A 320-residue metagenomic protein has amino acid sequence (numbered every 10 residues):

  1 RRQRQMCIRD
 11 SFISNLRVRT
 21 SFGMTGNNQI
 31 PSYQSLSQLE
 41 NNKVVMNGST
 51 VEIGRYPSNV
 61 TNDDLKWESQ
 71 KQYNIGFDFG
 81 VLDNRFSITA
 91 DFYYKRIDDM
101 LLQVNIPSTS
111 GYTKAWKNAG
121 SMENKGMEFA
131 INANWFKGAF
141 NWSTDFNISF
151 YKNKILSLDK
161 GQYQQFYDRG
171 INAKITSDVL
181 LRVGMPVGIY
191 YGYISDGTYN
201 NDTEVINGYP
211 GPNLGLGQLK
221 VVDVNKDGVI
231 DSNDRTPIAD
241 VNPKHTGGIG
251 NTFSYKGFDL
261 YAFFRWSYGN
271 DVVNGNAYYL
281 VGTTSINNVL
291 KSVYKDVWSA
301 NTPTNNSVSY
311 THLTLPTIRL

Functional and structural regions predicted by a protein language model:
R1-Q5, R9-L181, L313, R319: Extracellular/periplasmic, surface-exposed regions of secreted and cell-surface proteins
Y33-Q34, K117, N134-A239, V281 (+2 more regions): Conserved small-residue
R55, A239-N242: Short, solvent-exposed secondary-structure boundary motifs
N59, T113, D234-R235, K244: Glycine- and acidic
D78, D91, D99, D223 (+3 more regions): Acidic side chains
V241-V272: Glycine-rich, aromatic-lined ligand/substrate-binding cores of catalytic and carbohydrate-binding domains
L260-L313: C-terminal beta-barrel architecture of Gram-negative outer-membrane proteins
